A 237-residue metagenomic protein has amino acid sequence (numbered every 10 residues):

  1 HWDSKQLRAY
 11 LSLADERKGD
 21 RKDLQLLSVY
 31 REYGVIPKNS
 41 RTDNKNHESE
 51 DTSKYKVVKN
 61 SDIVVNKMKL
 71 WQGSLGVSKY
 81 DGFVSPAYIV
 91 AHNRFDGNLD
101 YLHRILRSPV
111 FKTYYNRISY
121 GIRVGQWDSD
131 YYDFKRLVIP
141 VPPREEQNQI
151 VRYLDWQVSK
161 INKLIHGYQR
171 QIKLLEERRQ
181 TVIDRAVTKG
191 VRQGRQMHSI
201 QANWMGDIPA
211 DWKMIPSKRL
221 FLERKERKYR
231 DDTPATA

Functional and structural regions predicted by a protein language model:
H1-D20, R136, R144, N148 (+1 more regions): Non-catalytic DNA-recognition/assembly elements of restriction-modification systems
H1-K5, L102, V138-E176, A210-S217: Amphipathic alpha-helical segments
R8-E50, V90, K218-L222, R230-A237: DNA target-recognition patches
E48-K54, Y80: Short, conserved secondary-structure segments in the cores of folded domains
M68, G82-I89, R123-N148: A short glycine-rich beta-alpha junction/loop motif
W71-S78: Short, Lys/Arg- and Gly-enriched loop/turn segments at beta-strand edges
